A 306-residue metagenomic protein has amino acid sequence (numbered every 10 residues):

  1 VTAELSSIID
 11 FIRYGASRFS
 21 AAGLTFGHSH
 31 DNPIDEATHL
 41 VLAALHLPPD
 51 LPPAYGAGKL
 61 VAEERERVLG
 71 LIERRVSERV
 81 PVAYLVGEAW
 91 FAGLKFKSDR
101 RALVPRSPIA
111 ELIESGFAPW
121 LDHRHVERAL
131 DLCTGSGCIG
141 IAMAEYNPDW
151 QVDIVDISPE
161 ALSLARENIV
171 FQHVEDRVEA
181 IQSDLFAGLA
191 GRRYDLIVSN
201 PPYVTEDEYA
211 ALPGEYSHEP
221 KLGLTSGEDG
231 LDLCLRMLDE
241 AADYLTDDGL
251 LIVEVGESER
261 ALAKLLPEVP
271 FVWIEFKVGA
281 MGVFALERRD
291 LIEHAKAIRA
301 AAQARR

Functional and structural regions predicted by a protein language model:
T2-A92: N-terminal auxiliary segments of SAM/dcSAM-dependent transferases
L5, I34, V61-R65, L103-R106 (+3 more regions): Short, solvent-exposed loop/helix junctions and linker helices that flank or host conserved functional motifs
I12, A37-T38, V68, S136 (+4 more regions): A general structural signal for well-ordered alpha-helical segments in protein cores
A22-G27, G116-R124, L245: Alpha-helix termini
H46-L47, A102-L103, Y203: Active-site/binding-pocket entry motifs
A54-G56, L60-A62, E66-P148, I157-L164: SAM-dependent Rossmann-like transferase core, predominantly class I methyltransferases with a strong bias toward
L112-S115, Y146-R306: S-adenosylmethionine
